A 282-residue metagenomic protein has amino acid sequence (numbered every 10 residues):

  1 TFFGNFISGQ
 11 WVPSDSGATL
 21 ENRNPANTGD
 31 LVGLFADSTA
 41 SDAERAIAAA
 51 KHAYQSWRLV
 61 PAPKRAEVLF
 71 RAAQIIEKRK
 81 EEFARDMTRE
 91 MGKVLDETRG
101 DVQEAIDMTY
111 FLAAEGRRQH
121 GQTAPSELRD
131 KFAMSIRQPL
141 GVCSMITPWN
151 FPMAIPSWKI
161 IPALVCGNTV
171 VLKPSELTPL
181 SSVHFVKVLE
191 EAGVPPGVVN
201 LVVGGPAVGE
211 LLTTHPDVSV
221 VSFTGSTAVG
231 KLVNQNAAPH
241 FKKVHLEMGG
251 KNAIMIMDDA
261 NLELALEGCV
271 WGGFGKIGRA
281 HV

Functional and structural regions predicted by a protein language model:
T1-F35, E67, R71, G121-I146 (+2 more regions): Terminal low-complexity tails and localization/encapsulation signals of metabolic enzymes
R23, T28-Q119, D130: Glycine-rich loop-to-alpha-helix module at the N-terminal edge of alpha/beta enzyme cores
Q122-P196: Conserved small-residue-rich beta-alpha loop and adjacent elements that most often cradle the phosphate/pyrophosphate
F132-A133, N200-S219: A structured beta-alpha segment of the ubiquitous adenosine-cofactor-binding alpha/beta core
N168, K173-S175, V203, T224 (+1 more regions): Short beta->alpha connector loops at strand-helix junctions that form conserved, small/polar/Pro-enriched
S182-E191, P206-H215, A228-P239, M255-D259: Active-site pre-lysine segment of PLP-dependent enzymes
A228-H281: ALDH superfamily catalytic-core signature
